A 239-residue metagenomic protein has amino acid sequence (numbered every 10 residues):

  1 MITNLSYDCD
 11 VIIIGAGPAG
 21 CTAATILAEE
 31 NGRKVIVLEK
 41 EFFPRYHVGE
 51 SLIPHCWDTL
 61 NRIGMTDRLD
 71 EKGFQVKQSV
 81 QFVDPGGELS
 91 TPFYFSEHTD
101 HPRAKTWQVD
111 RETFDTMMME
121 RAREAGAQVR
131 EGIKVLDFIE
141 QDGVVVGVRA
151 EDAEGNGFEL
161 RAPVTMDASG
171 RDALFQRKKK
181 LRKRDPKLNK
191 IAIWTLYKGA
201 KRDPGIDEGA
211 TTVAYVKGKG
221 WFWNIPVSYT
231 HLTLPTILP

Functional and structural regions predicted by a protein language model:
L5-G17: Beta1/beta-strand and adjacent pyrophosphate-binding region of the FAD-binding site in flavoprotein oxidoreductases
Y7-C9, G155-P163: Core beta-strand elements of the Rossmann-like FAD/NAD(P) dinucleotide-binding domain in flavoenzyme oxidoreductases
I14, L160-S169: Short hydrophobic core segments
A28-V48: Glycine-rich FAD pyrophosphate-binding loop
H47-G86: N-terminal FAD cofactor-binding segment of flavoenzymes
E131-V144: A conserved short coil-to-beta-strand element within the FAD-binding core of flavoproteins
D172, R177-A210: Central beta-strand plus flanking loop segment that forms part of the substrate or channel wall within the catalytic
T230-T236: Conserved small/polar residues in nucleotide/adenosyl-binding loops
